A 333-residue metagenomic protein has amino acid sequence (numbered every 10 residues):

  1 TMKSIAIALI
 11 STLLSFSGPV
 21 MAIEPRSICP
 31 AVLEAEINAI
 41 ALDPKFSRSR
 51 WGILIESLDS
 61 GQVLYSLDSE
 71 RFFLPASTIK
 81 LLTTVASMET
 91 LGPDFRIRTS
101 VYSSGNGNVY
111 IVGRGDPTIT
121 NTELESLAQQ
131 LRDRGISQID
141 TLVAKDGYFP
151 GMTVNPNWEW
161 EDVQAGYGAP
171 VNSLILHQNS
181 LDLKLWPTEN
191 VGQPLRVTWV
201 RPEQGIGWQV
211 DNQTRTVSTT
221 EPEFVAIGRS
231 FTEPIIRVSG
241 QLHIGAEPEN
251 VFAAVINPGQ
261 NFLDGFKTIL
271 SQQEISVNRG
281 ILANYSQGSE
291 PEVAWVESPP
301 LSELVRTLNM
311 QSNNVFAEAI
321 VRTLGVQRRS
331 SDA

Functional and structural regions predicted by a protein language model:
M2-A6: Positively charged n-region of N-terminal signal peptides that target proteins for export
A8-L9, V20: Cleavable N-terminal signal peptides
M21-D59, V63-F72, L91, Q130-G135: Beta-lactamase-like hydrolase cores
I23-R26, A35, A39-I40, T90-A333: Conserved serine DD-peptidase/penicillin-binding transpeptidase domain and beta-lactam-recognizing active-site
R50-G52, E70-F72, T78, R98 (+1 more regions): A common structural microfeature
S66-A86: Short active-site loop at a secondary-structure junction that contains or immediately precedes the catalytic residue(s)
